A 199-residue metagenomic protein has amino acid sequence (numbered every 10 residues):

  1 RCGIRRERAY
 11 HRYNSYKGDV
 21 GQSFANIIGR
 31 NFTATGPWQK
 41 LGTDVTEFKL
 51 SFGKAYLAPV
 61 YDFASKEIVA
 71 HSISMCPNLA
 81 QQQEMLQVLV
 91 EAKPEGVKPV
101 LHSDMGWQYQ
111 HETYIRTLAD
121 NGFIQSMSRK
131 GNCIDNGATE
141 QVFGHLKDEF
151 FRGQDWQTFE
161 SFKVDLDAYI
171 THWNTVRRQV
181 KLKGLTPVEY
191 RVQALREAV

Functional and structural regions predicted by a protein language model:
R1-G36, N132, V188-L195: Basic, flexible linker segments flanking DNA-binding modules in nucleic acid-interacting mobile-element proteins
S15-D19, S103-M105, H111-E112, M127-K147 (+2 more regions): RNase H-like two-metal-ion nuclease catalytic core shared by retroviral integrases and related mobile-element nucleases
F24, W38, L57, N78 (+6 more regions): Hydrophobic (often cysteine-bearing) scaffold residues that line and stabilize catalytic clefts of nucleotide/cofactor
I28, D44, V60, K66 (+9 more regions): Mobile genetic element proteins and their domesticated derivatives, centered on retroelements and DNA transposons
R30-V69, M75-A80: An active-site-proximal beta-strand-loop segment
K49, H71-E95, Q110: Active-site beta-loop-alpha junctions of metal-dependent nucleic acid enzymes, especially the RNase H-like/DDE
S65-H71, Q125-S128, R152-G153: Short small-residue beta-strand/loop micro-motif enriched in glycine and branched aliphatics
A119-N121, H145-V199: C-terminal domain-tail junction helix/linker
